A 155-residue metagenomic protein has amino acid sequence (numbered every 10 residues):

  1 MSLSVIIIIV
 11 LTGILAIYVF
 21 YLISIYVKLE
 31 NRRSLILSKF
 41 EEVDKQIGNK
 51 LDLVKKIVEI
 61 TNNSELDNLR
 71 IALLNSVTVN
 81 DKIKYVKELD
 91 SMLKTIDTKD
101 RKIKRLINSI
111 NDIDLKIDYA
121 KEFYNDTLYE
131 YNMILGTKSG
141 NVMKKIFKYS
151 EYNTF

Functional and structural regions predicted by a protein language model:
S2-F155: A helix-centric hydrophobic-segment signal that preferentially recognizes long, alpha-helical stretches used
